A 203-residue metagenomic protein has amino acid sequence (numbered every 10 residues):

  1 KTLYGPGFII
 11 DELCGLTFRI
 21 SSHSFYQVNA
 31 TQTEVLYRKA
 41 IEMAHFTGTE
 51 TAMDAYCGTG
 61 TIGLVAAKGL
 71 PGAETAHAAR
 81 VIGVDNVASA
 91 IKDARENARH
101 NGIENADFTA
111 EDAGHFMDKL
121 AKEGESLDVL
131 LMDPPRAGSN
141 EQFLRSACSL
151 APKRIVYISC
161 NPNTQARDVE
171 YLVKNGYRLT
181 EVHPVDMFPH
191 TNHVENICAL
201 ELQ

Functional and structural regions predicted by a protein language model:
K1-Q203: Rossmann-like S-adenosyl-L-methionine
